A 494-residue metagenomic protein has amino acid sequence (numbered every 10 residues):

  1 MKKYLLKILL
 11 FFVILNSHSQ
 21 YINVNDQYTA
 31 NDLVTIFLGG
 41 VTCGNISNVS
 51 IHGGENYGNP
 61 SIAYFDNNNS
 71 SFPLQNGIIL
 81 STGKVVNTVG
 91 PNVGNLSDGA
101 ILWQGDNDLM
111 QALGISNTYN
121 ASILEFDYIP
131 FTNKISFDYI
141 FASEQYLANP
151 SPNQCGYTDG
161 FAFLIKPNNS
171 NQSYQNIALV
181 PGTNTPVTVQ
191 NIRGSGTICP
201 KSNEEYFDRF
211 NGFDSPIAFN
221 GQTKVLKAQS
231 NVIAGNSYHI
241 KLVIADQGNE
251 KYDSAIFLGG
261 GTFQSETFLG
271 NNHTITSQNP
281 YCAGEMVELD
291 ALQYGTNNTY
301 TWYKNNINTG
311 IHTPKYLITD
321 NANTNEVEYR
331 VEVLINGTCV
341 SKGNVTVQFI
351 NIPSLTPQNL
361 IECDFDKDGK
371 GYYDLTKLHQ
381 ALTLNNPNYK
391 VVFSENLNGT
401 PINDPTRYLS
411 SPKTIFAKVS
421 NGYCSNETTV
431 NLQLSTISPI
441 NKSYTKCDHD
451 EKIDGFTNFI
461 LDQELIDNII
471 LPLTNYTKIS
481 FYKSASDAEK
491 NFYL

Functional and structural regions predicted by a protein language model:
M1-D26, C339: Bacterial Sec-dependent N-terminal signal peptides
Q20-G270: Aromatic (Trp/Tyr/Phe) and Gly/Pro-enriched flexible surface segments
E250, I335-G343, N421-E427: Short, exposed coil/turn segments at beta-strand boundaries within extracellular/luminal domains
T262-G270, Q348-L355, Q433-I440: Extracellular interdomain linker/stem segments of modular secreted and single-pass surface proteins
N272-A283, T356-D368, E395, N441-D454: Short, solvent-exposed loop/edge segments of extracellular or virion-exposed proteins
G284-Y294, D368-T383, D454-I469: A short beta-strand segment in extracellular, disulfide-stabilized domains
Y294-G295, T299-N321, N386, S394-L409 (+1 more regions): Surface-exposed, flexible coil segments in extracellular/virion-facing regions
Y300, T324-G337, S410-Y423, L494: Append "Rare intracellular matches occur via the same short Y/T/C beta-strand/loop motifs
